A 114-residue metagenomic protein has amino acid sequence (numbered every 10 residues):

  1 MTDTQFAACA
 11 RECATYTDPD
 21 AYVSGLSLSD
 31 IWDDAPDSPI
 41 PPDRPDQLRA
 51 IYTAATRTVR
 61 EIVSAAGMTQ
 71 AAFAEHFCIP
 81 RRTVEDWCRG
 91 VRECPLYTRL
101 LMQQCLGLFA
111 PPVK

Functional and structural regions predicted by a protein language model:
M1, G67, P111-K114: Short intrinsically disordered terminal tails
M1-T53: N-terminal flexible/basic segments that precede or flank functional cores
R49-M68, Q103-G107: Short, amphipathic alpha-helical "recognition" segments used to contact nucleic acids or chromatin
E61, E75, D86, L100: DNA-binding alpha-helical recognition surfaces that contact promoter or target DNA
G67-E85: Short alpha-helical DNA-recognition segment
E85-D86, P95: Key DNA-contacting residues within the recognition helix of helix-turn-helix
E93-K114: DNA major-groove recognition helix of helix-turn-helix/homeodomain DNA-binding modules
